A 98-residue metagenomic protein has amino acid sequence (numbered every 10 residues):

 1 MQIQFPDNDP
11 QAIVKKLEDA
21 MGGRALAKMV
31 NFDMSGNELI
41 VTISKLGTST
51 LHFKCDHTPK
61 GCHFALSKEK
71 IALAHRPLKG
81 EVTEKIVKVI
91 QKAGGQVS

Functional and structural regions predicted by a protein language model:
M1-I40: Negatively charged, low-complexity tracts enriched in Asp/Glu with abundant Ser/Thr
G22-A25, L51, P59-C62, V82-I86: Short, low-complexity, polar/charged sequence segments that are solvent-exposed and flexible
V30, P59-L66, V89-S98: Short flexible/disordered coil segments
M34-G36, K45-L46, H57-P59: A generic beta-sheet turn/junction motif
L46-T50, L78-K79: Amphipathic hydrophobic-ligand
L51-R76: Intrinsically disordered, low-complexity regulatory segments enriched in Ser/Thr/Pro and charged residues
A72-S98: A conserved amphipathic terminal alpha-helix motif
